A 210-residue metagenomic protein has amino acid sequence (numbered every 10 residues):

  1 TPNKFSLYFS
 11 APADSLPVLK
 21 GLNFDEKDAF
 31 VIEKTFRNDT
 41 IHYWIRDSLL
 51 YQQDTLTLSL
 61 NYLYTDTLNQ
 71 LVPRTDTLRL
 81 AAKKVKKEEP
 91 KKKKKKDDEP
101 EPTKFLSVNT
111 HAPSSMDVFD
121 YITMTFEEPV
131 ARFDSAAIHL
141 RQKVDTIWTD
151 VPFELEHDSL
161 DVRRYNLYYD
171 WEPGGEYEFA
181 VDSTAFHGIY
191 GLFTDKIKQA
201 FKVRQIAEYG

Functional and structural regions predicted by a protein language model:
T1-G210: N-terminal targeting or signal-anchor segments and their processing/structural boundaries
